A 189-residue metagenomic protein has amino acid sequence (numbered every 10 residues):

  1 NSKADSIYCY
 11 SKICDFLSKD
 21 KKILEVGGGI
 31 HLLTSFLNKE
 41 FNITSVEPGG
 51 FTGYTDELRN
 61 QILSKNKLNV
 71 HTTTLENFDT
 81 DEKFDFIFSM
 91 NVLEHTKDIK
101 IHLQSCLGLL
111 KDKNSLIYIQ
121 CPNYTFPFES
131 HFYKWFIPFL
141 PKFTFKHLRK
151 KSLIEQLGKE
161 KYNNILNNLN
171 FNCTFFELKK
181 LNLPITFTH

Functional and structural regions predicted by a protein language model:
N1-E82, F86, I165: Conserved N-terminal segment of class I S-adenosyl-L-methionine
S18, K111-D112: Residue-level recognition of short, solvent-exposed, well-ordered loop/turn junctions that link secondary-structure
L24, L109-L110: Generic leucine side-chain signal with a strong bias for well-ordered alpha-helical environments
L24-G27, S45, S89, I117-Q120 (+1 more regions): A structural signal for short, well-ordered beta-strand segments and their strand-loop junctions that often border
L32-S35, T52-G53, T96, T125-S130: Short catalytic/ligand-binding loop motif for oxyanion handling, primarily in non-cytosolic enzymes, centered on
F41, D112-S115: A short helix->loop->beta-strand "cap" motif at the edges of active sites that frequently abuts
F86-V92: A short beta-strand submotif of the Rossmann-like class I SAM-dependent methyltransferase core that lines
K97-G108, L116-H189: S-adenosyl-L-methionine-dependent methyltransferase catalytic module, highlighting the catalytic core
